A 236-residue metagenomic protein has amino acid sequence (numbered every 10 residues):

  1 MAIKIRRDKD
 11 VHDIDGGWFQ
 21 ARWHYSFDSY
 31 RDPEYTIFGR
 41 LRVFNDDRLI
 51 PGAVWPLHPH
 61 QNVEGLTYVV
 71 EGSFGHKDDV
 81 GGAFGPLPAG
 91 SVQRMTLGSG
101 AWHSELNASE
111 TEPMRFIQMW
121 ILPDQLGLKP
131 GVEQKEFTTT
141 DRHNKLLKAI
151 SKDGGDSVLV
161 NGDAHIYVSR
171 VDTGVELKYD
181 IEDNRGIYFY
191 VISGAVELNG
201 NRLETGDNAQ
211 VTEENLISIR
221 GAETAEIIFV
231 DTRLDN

Functional and structural regions predicted by a protein language model:
D15-P59, V63-G65, F116, T138-K178: A short glycine-rich, His/Asp/Glu-containing loop-to-beta-strand
L49-A53, V70-A83, L87-S91, T96-S109: Short acidic (Asp/Glu) patches
Q61-V80, A89-V92, T173, Y179-N199 (+1 more regions): Glycine- and acidic-residue-biased ligand/ion/polar-headgroup-sensing regions
E64, G85, S91-Q93, A101-H103 (+3 more regions): Generic beta-strand structural signal
V80-G82, L97-G127, T212-N236: Ligand-binding loop in jelly-roll beta-barrel domains
V92-R94, D207-N208, E226: Residue-level marker of beta-strand positions
S104-L106, G127-K135, S157-G162, Y179-D180: A short secondary-structure junction signal
